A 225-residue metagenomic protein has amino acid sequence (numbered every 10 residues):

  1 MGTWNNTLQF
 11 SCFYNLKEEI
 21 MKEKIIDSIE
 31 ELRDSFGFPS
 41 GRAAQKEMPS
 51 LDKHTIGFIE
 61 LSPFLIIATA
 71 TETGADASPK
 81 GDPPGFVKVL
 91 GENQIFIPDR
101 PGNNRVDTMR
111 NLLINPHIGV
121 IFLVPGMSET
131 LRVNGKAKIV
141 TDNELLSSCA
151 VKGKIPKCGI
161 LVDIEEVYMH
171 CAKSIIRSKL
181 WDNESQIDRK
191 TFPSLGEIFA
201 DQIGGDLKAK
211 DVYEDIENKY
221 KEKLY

Functional and structural regions predicted by a protein language model:
G2-Y225: Binding-site signature for planar aromatic cofactors or substrates
